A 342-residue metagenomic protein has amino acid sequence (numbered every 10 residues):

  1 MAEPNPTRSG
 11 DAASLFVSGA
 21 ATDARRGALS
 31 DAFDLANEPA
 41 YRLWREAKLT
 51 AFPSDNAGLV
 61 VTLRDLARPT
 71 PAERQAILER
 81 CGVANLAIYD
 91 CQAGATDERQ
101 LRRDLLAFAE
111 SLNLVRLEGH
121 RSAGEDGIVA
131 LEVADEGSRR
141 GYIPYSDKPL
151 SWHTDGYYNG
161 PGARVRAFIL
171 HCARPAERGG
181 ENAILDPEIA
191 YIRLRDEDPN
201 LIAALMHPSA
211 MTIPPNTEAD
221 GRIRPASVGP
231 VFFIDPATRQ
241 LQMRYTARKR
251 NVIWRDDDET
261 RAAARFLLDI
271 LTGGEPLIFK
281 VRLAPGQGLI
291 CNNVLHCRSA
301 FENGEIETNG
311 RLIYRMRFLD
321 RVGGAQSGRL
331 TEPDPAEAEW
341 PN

Functional and structural regions predicted by a protein language model:
P4-P69, R80-G82, D126-L283, G288-L289 (+1 more regions): Active-site environment of non-heme Fe oxygenases that use a 2-His-1-carboxylate facial triad
T70-A76: Short amphipathic beta-strand starts and helix->beta connectors
G82, L86-G127: Long, mid-chain structured domain cores
